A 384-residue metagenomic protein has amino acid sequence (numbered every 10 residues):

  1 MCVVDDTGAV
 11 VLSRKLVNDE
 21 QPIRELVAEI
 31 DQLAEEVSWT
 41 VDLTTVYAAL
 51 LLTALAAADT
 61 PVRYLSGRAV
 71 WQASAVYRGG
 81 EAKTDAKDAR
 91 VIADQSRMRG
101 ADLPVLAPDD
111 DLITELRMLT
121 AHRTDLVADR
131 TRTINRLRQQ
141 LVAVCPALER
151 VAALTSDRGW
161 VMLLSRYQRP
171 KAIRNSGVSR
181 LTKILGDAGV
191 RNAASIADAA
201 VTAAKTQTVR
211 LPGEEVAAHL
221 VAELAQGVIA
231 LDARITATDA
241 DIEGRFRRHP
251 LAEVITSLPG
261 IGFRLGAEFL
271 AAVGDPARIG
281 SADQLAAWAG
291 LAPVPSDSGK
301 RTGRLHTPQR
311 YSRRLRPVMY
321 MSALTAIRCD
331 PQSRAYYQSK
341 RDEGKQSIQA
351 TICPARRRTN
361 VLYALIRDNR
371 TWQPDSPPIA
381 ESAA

Functional and structural regions predicted by a protein language model:
M1-A384: A detector of single, family-specific signature residues that are central to catalytic or substrate-handling motifs
